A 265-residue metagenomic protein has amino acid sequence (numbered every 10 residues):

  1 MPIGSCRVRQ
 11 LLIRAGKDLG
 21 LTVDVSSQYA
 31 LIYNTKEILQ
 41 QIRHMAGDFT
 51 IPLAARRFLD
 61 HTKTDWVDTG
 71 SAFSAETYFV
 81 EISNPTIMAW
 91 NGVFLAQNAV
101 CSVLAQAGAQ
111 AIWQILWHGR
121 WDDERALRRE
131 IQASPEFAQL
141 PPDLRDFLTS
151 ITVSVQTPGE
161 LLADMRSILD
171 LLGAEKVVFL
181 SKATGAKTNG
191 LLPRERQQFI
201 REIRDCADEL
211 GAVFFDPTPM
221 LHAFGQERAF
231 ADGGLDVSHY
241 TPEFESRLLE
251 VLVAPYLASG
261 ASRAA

Functional and structural regions predicted by a protein language model:
M1-A265: Extracellular glycan-modifying ectodomains
